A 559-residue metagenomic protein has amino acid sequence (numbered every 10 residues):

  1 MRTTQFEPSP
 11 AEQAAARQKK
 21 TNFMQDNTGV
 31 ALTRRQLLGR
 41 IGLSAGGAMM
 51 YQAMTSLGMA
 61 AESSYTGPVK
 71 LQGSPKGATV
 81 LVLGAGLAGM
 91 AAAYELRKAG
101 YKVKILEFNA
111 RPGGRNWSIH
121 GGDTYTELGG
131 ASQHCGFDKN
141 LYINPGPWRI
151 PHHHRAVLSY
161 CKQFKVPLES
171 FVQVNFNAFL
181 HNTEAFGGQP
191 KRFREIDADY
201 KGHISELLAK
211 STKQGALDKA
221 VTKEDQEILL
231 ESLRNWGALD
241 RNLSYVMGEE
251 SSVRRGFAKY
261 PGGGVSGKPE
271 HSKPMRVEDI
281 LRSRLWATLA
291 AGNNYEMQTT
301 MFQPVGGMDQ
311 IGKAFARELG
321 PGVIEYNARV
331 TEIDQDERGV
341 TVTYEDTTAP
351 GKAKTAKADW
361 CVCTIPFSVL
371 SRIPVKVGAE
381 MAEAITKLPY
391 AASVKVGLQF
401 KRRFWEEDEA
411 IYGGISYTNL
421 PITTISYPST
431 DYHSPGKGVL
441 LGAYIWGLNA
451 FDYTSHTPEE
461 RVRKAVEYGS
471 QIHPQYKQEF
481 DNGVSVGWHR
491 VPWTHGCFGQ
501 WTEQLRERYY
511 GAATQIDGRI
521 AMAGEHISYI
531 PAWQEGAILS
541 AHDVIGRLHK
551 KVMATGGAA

Functional and structural regions predicted by a protein language model:
M1-T33: N-terminal secretory signal peptides
N22, V30, R35-E62: N-terminal export signals
T66-A209: N-terminal glycine-rich phosphate/pyrophosphate-binding loop and immediately adjacent elements
N177, E184, L208-R329, E337-G339 (+5 more regions): Active-site/ligand-binding neighborhood in enzyme catalytic cores
L289-E296, A358-W360, F367-T494: C-terminal segments that line or cap access tunnels to active or ligand-binding sites in enzymes and enzyme-associated
Y476-I527: A glycine-rich dinucleotide-binding beta-alpha-beta segment and adjacent secondary-structure elements that constitute
E507-A559: C-terminal lid/capping helical subdomain adjacent to the catalytic/cofactor pocket in oxidative enzymes
